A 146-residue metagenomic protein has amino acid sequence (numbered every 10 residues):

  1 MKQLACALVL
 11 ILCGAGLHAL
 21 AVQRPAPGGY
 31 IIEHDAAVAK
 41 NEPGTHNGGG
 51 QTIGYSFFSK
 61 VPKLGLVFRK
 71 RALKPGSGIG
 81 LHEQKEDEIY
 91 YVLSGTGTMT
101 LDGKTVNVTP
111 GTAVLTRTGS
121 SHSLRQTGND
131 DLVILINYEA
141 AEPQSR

Functional and structural regions predicted by a protein language model:
M1-A5: Positively charged n-region of N-terminal signal peptides that target proteins for export
A7-G16: Bacterial N-terminal signal peptides
L17-G65, S145-R146: A short, N-terminal "cap"/entry segment at the start of jelly-roll beta-barrel domains of the cupin/DSBH fold
P62, T118-Q144: Ligand-binding loop in jelly-roll beta-barrel domains
V67-Q84: Conserved short histidine dyad/triad with adjacent acidic residue
K85-E86, K104, S120, D130: A generic "binding-loop/recognition-motif" signal
K85-E88, V92-G97, D102: Glycine- and acidic-residue-biased ligand/ion/polar-headgroup-sensing regions
K104-G119: Short acidic-glycine-tyrosine-enriched beta hairpin
